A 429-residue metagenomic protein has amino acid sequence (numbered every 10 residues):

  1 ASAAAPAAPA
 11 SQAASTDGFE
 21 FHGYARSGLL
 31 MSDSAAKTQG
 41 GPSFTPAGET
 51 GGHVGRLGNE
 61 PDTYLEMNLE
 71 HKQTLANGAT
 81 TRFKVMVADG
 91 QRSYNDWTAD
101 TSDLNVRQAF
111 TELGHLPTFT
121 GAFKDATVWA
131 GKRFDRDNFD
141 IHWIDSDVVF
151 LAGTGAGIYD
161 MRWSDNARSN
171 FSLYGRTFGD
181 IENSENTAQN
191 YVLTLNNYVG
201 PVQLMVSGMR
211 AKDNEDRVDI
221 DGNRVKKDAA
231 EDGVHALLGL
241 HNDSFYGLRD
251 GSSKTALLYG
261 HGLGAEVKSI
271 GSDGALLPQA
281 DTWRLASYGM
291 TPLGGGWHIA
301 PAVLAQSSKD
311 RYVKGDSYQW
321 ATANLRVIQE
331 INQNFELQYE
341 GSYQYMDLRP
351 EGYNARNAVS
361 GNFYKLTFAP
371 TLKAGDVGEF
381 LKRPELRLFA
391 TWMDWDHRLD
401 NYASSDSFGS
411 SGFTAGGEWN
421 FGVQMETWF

Functional and structural regions predicted by a protein language model:
A1-F44, T50-G52, R56, N68-E70: N-terminal periplasmic/intermembrane-space "pro-region" immediately following the signal or transit peptide
A5-F21, S34, E70-F83, L116-A126 (+8 more regions): Short loop/turn motifs that connect adjacent beta-strands in outer-membrane beta-barrel proteins
G18-F21, G28, R56-I181, E185-S207 (+1 more regions): Outer membrane beta-barrel
L29-K37, L75, Q91-N95, P117-F119 (+10 more regions): Gram-negative outer-membrane beta-barrel proteins
T38-F44, S102, I144-V149, D221-K227 (+4 more regions): Flexible, surface-exposed loop regions and adjacent strand-edge segments of Gram-negative outer-membrane beta-barrel
R168, L193-N214, V218-L372, L381 (+2 more regions): Detector for outer-membrane/organellar transmembrane beta-barrel domains, recognizing the amphipathic beta-strand
E351, G361-F363, T367-F429: Predominantly the C-terminal beta-signal and adjacent terminal strand-loop region of outer-membrane beta-barrel
